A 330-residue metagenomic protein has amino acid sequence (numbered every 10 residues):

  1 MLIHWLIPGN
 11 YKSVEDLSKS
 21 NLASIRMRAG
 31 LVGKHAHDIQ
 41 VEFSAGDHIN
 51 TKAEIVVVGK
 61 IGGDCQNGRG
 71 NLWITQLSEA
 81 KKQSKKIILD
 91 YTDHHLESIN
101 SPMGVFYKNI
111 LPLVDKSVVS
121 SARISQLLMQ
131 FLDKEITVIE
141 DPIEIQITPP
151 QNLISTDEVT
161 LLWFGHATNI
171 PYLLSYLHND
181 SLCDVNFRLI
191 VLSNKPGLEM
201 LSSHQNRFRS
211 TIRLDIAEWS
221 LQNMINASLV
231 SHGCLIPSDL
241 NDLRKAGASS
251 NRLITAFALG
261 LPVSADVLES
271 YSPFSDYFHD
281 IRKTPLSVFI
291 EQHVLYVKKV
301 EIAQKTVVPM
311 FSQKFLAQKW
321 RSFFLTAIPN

Functional and structural regions predicted by a protein language model:
M1-R69: N-terminal pre-catalytic "stem/leader" segment of glycosyltransferase-like enzymes
P8, I25, G59, S117-S121 (+2 more regions): Replace "coordinates the UDP/GDP/TDP-sugar" with "coordinates nucleotide-activated sugar donors
G9-L31, I145-I147, S155-A227, L253: Conserved catalytic-core segment of nucleotide-activated headgroup transferases in glycan assembly
V41-M129: Extended catalytic core of nucleotide-activated donor transferases of GT-like folds
S125-I143: Helix-loop-beta element that forms the nucleotide-linked donor phosphate-binding surface in glycosyltransferases
T168-P171, S220-N226, G233-A258, A265-P273: Nucleotide-sugar-dependent
S272-H293: Change "using UDP/GDP/dTDP sugars" to "using nucleotide sugars
E291-P329: A charged, aromatic-enriched C-terminal amphipathic alpha-helix characteristic of glycosyltransferases across folds
